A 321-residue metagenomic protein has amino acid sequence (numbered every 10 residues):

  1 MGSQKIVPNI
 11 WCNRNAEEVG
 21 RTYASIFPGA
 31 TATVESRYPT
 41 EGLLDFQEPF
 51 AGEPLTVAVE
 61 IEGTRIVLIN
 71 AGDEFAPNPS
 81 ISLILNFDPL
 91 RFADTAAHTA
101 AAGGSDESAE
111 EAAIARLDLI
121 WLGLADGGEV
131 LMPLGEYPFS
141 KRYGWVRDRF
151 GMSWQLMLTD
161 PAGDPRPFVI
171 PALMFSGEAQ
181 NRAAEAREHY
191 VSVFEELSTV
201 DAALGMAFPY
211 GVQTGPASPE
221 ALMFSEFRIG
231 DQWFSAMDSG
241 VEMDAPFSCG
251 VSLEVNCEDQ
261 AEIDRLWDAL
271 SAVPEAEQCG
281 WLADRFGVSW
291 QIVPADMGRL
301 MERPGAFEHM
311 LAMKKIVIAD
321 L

Functional and structural regions predicted by a protein language model:
M1-T22, I26-E41, E129, P133 (+3 more regions): N-terminal beta-strand motif that seeds the catalytic metal site of vicinal oxygen chelate
I6-N13, P49-E60, A71-I120, I170-E178 (+2 more regions): Vicinal oxygen chelate
P8, Y23, V59, L124 (+7 more regions): Terminal peptide-recognition signature
V34-P77, W154-L158, A202-P246, W290-A295: Conserved short beta-strand elements that form part of the metal-binding/catalytic scaffold of enzyme active sites
V130-P133, A276-G280: A short linear hydrophobic-aromatic micro-motif
P133-P138, A269-P274: Short, well-ordered junction/capping motifs at the entry into regular secondary structure
P138-K141, E220-A221, E275-E277: Short, small/polar residue-rich loop motifs at catalytic or cofactor-binding pockets
R147-W154, A283-I292: Short, glycine-anchored, charge-dense loop/turn motifs used at functional sites
